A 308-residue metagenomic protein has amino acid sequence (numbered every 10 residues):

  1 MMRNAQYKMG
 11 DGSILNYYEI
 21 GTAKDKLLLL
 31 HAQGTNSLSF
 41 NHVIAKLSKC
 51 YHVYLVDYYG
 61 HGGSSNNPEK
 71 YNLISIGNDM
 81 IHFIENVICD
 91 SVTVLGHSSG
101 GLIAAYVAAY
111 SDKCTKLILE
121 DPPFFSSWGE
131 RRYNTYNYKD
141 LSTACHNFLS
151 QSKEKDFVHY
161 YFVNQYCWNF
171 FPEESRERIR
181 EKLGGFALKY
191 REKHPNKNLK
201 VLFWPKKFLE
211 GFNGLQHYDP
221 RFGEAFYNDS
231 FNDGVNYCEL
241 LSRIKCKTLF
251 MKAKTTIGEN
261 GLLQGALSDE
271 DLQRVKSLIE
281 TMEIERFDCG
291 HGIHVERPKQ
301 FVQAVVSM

Functional and structural regions predicted by a protein language model:
S13, E19-G63: Conserved HGGG/HGGXW glycine-rich cap/lid loop of the alpha/beta-hydrolase fold
Y58-L95, S99, Y106, E130-R131 (+2 more regions): Active-site loop/oxyanion-hole signature of alpha/beta-hydrolase fold enzymes
G101-D112, L117: Short glycine-enriched nucleophile-adjacent loop and the immediately C-terminal alpha-helix near the catalytic center
I118-S175: Flexible "cap/lid" loop of the alpha/beta hydrolase fold
E174-E239, T255: Hydrophobic, aromatic-rich cap/lid helix
S242-D288: Conserved loop-alpha-helix segment in the C-terminal half of the alpha/beta-hydrolase fold that carries the catalytic
R286-P298: Catalytic histidine-centered segment of alpha/beta-hydrolase-like enzymes
V295-S307: Post-His helix in hydrolase/transferase enzymes
